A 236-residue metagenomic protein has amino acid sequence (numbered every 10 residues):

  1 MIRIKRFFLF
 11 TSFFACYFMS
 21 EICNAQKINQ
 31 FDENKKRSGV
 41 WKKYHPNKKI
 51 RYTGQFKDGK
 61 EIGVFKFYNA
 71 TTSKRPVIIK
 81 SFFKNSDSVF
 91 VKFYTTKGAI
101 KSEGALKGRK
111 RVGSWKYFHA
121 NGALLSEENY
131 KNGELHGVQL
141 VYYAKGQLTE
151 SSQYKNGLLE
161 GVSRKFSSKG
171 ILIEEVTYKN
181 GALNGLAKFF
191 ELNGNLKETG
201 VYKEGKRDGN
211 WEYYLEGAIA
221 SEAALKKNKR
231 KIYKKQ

Functional and structural regions predicted by a protein language model:
M1-N29: Bacterial Sec-dependent N-terminal signal peptides
E21-Q236: Glycine/tyrosine- and acidic-biased, solvent-exposed loop/turn segments at the edges of beta-strands
